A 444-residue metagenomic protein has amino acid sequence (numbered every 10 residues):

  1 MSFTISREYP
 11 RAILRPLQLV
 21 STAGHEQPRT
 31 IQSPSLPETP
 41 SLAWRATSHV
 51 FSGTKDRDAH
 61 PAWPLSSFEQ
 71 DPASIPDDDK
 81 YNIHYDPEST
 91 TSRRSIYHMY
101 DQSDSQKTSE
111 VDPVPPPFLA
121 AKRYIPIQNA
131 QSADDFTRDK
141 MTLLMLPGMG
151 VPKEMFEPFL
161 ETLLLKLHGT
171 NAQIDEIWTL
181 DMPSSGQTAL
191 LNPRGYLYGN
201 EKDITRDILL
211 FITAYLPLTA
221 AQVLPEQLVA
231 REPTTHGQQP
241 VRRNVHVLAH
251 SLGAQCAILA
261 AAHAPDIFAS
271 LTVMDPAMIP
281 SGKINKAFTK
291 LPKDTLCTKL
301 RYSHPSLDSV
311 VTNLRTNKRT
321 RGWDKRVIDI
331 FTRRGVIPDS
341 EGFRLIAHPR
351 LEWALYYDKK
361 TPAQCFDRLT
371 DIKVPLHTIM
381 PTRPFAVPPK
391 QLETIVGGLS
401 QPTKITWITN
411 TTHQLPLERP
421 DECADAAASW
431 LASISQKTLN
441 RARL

Functional and structural regions predicted by a protein language model:
L19-A133: N-terminal cap/lid segment of alpha/beta-hydrolase-fold proteins
D112-P115, E176-W178, M182-L248: Active-site loop/oxyanion-hole signature of alpha/beta-hydrolase fold enzymes
V114-P117, Q128-Q131, D135-L190: Conserved HGGG/HGGXW glycine-rich cap/lid loop of the alpha/beta-hydrolase fold
L228-K286: Conserved hydrolase catalytic core segment
R301-Y356: Conserved alpha/beta-hydrolase catalytic His-Asp/Glu region
V336-W407, L439: Conserved serine/cysteine hydrolase catalytic core
I405-A424: Catalytic histidine-centered segment of alpha/beta-hydrolase-like enzymes
I434-L444: Alpha/beta-hydrolase-fold serine-hydrolase catalytic core, especially in secreted/extracellular enzymes
